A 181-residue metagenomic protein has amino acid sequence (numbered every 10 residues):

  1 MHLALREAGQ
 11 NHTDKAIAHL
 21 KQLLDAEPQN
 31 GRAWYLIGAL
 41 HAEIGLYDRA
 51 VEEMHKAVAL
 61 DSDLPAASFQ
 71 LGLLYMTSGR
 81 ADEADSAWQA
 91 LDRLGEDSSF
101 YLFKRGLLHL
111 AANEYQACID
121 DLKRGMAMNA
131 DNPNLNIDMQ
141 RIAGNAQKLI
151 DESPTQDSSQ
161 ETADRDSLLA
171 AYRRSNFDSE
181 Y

Functional and structural regions predicted by a protein language model:
P28, S62, G95-E96, A130: Short coil turns that delineate tetratricopeptide repeat
G31-R32, P65-A66, S99-F100, N132-P133: Helix-start (N-cap) detector for alpha-helical repeat units in TPR-like alpha-solenoids, especially tetratricopeptide
N129, N134-Y181: Terminal, low-structured helical/coil segments at or just beyond the last alpha-helical repeat
